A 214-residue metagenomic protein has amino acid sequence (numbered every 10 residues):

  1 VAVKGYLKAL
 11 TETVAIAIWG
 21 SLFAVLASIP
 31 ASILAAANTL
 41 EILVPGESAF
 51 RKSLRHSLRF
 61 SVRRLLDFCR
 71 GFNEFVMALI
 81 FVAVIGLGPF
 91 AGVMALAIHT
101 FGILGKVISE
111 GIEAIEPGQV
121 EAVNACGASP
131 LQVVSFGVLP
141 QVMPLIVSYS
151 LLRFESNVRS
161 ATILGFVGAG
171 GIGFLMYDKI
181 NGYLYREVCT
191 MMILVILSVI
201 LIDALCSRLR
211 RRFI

Functional and structural regions predicted by a protein language model:
V1-S21, S48-R63: Periplasmic/extracellular loop-to-transmembrane helix junction in inner-membrane transport proteins
K4-A37, E41, C69-R70: Transmembrane alpha-helix signature in integral membrane proteins
L7-A15, R59-C69, N73, L151 (+3 more regions): Alpha-helical membrane-interface segments at transmembrane helix boundaries
L40-R59, G118, A125-V133: Juxtamembrane inter-helical linkers in multi-pass membrane proteins
E47-A97: Generic hydrophobic transmembrane alpha-helix motif, especially the helices
L66, I80-A83, L87-V138, P144-R153 (+1 more regions): Membrane-cytosol interface at the C-terminal ends of specific transmembrane alpha-helices in multi-pass membrane
A83, L96, R159-T190, L194-V195 (+1 more regions): Glycine-rich helix-loop "coupling/hinge" segments at transmembrane-helix boundaries in multipass transporters
S148-L151, C189-I214: C-terminal transmembrane helix and the adjacent membrane-cytosol boundary/short C-terminal tail of inner/organellar
